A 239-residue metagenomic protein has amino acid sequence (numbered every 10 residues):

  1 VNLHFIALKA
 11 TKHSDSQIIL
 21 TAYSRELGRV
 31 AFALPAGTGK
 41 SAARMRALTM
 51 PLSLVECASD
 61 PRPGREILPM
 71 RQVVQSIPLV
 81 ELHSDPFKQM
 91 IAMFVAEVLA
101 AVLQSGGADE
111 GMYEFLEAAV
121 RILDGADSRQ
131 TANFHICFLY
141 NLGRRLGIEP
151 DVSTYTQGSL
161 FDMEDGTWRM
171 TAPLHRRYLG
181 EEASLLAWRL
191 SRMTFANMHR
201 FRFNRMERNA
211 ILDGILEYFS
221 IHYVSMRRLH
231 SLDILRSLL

Functional and structural regions predicted by a protein language model:
V1-L239: Non-catalytic alpha-helical scaffolds and adjoining flexible linkers that form interface surfaces for assembly
